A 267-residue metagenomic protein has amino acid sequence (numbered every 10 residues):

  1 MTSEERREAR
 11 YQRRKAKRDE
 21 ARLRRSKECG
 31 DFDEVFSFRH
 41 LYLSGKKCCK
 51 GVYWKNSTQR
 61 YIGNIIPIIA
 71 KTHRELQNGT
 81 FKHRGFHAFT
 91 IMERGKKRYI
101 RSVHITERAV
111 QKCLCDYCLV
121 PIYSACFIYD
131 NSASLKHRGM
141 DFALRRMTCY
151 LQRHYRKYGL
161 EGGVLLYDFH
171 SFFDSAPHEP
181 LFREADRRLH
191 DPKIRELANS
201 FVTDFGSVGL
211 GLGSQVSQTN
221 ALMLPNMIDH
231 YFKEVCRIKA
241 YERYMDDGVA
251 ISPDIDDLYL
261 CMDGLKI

Functional and structural regions predicted by a protein language model:
M1-A70: Non-catalytic, polymerase-adjacent accessory regions of viral genome-replication enzymes
K27-F32, C115-Y167, S171-D174: Active-site-proximal segment of RNA-dependent polymerases
T58, I62, H137, L210 (+2 more regions): Conserved phosphate/pyrophosphate-binding and hydrolysis machinery centered on Walker-type P-loop NTPases, extending
T72-Q77, C261-I267: Inter-domain linker/hinge segments that demarcate the starts of reverse transcriptase and RNase H-type modules
E75-K96, A109, K193-D204: Reverse-transcriptase-like RNA-dependent polymerase core
K97-I128, S207-E234: Conserved pre-motif C helix in the palm subdomain of viral-like polymerases
C149-M245, V249-K266: Conserved polymerase palm-domain catalytic core
